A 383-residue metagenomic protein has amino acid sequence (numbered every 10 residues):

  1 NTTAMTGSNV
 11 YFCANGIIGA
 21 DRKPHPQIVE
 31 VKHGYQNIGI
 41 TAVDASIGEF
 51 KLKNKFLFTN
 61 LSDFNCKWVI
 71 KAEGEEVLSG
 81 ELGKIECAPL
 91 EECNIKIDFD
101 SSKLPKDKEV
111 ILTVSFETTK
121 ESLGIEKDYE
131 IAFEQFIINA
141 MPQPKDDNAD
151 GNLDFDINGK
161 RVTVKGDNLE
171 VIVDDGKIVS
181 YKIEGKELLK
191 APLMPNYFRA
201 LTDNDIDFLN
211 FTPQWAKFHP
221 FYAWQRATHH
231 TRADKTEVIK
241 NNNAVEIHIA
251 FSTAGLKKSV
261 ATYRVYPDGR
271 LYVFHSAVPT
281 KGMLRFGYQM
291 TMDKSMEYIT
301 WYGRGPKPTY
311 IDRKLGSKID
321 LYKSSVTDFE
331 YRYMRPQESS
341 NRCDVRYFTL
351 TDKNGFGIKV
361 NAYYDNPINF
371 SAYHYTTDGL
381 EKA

Functional and structural regions predicted by a protein language model:
N1-I47, L57-S62, V69-E76: Extended substrate-binding grooves/exosites of carbohydrate-active enzymes
S46-F50, L271: Structural beta-strand segments of beta-rich domains
E49-L57, S276: Short edge beta-strand/loop segments characteristic of extracellular beta-sandwich folds
F56-F64, T280-M283: A short beta-turn/strand-edge loop motif at beta-sheet boundaries
N65, E109-T113, Y272: Short, conserved beta-strand segments of beta-strand-rich sandwich/propeller modules, principally
G74-D107, F116: Intrinsically disordered, low-complexity Pro/Gly/Ser/Thr-rich segments with frequent PxxP/GP/PP motifs and embedded
D98-D107, S122, F136-A383: Beta-strand/loop-rich accessory regions of lumenal/periplasmic or secreted enzymes, predominantly carbohydrate-active
F116-I125: Short acidic/polar inter-strand loop motif in beta-rich domains
